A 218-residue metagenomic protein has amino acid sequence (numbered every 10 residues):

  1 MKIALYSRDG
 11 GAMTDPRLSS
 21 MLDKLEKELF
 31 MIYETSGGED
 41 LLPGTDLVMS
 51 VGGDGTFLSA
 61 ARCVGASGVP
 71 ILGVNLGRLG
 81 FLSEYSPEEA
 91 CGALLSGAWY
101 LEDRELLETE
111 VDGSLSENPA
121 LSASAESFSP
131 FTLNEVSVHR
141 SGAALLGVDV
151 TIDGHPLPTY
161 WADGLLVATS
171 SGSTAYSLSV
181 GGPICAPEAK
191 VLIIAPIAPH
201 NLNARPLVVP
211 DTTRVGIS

Functional and structural regions predicted by a protein language model:
M1-L47, V51, S59, E88-E102 (+1 more regions): ATP/NTP phosphate-donor binding region
G10, G53-T56, L79, S171-S173: Short glycine-rich anion-binding loops that position phosphate/pyrophosphate groups of nucleotides and phosphorylated
D15, G55-A60, T174-S179: Short glycine/serine/threonine-rich phosphate/pyrophosphate-binding segments that cradle anionic phosphate groups
T45, D103-L107, T132-N134, A144-V148 (+4 more regions): A generic structural signal for short beta-strands and their flanking turns/coil linkers
G68-P70: Proline-centered loop/turn at the N-terminus of a beta-strand
L79-D163: Catalytic core of DAGKc-family lipid kinases
Y160-N203: Gly/Ser/Thr-rich active-site loops/lids in small-molecule metabolic enzymes that frequently grip phosphoryl groups
A198-S218: A structural-propensity feature for long, helix-poor, extended segments
